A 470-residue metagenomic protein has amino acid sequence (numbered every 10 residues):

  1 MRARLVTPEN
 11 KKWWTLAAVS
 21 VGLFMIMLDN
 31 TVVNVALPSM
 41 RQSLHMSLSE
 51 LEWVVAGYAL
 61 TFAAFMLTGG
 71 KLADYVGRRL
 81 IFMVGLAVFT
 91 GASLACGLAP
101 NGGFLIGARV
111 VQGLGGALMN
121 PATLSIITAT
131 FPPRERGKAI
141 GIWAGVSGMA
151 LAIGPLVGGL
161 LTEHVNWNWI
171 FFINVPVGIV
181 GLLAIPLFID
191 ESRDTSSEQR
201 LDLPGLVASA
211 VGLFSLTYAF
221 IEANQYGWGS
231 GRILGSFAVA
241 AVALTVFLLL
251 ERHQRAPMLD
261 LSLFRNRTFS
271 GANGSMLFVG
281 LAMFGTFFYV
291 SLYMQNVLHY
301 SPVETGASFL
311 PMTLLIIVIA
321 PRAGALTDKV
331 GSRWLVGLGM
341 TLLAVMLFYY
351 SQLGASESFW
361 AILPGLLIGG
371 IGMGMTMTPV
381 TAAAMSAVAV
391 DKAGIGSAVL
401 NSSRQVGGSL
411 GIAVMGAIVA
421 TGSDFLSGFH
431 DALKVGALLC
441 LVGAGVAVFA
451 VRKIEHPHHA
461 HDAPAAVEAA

Functional and structural regions predicted by a protein language model:
M1-K11, T195-E198, A450-A470: Intrinsic disorder in cytosolic terminal tails and internal cytosolic loops of multi-pass membrane transporters
M1-L187, P311-A323, T327-Q352, A361-G370 (+3 more regions): Transmembrane-helix bundle of Major Facilitator Superfamily
L5-V6, L182-A210, R252-R267, D328 (+2 more regions): Flexible interhelical linker loops that connect adjacent transmembrane helices in multi-pass membrane transporters
K12-T61, N166, P204-L206, Y218 (+7 more regions): Transmembrane core module of solute transporters
R136, V175-D194, A210-E222, A240-Q254 (+1 more regions): C-terminal membrane-cytosol helix-exit motif in multi-pass small-molecule transporters
I142-V146, S275, V399-R404: Hydrophobic alpha-helical segments of secondary membrane carriers
K392-G422: A late C-terminal transmembrane helix in Major Facilitator Superfamily
